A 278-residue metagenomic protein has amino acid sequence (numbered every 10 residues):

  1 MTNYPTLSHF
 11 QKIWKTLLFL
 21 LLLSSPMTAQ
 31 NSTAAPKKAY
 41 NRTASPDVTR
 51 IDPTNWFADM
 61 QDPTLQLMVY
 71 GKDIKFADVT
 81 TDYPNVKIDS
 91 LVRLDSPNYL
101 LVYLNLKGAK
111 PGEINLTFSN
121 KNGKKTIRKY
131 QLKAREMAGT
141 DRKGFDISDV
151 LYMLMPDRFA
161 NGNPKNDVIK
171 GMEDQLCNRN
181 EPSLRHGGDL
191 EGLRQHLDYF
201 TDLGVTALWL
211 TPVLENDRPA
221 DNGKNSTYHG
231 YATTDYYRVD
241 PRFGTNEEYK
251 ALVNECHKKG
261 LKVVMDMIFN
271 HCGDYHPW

Functional and structural regions predicted by a protein language model:
M1-A39, T43-T49: Bacterial Sec-dependent N-terminal signal peptides
A34-K75, R128, K133-R135: Beta-strand/beta-sandwich contexts
P53-W56, T81, R93, E215: Hydrophobic/anchoring residues in structured secondary elements
M60-N122: Immunoglobulin-like IPT/TIG beta-sandwich domains and homologous Ig-like subdomains
G123-R242, N246-K262, C272, P277: N-terminal structural segment of carbohydrate-active enzymes
I268-N270: Catalytic metal-binding/acid-base residues of hydrolase active sites
